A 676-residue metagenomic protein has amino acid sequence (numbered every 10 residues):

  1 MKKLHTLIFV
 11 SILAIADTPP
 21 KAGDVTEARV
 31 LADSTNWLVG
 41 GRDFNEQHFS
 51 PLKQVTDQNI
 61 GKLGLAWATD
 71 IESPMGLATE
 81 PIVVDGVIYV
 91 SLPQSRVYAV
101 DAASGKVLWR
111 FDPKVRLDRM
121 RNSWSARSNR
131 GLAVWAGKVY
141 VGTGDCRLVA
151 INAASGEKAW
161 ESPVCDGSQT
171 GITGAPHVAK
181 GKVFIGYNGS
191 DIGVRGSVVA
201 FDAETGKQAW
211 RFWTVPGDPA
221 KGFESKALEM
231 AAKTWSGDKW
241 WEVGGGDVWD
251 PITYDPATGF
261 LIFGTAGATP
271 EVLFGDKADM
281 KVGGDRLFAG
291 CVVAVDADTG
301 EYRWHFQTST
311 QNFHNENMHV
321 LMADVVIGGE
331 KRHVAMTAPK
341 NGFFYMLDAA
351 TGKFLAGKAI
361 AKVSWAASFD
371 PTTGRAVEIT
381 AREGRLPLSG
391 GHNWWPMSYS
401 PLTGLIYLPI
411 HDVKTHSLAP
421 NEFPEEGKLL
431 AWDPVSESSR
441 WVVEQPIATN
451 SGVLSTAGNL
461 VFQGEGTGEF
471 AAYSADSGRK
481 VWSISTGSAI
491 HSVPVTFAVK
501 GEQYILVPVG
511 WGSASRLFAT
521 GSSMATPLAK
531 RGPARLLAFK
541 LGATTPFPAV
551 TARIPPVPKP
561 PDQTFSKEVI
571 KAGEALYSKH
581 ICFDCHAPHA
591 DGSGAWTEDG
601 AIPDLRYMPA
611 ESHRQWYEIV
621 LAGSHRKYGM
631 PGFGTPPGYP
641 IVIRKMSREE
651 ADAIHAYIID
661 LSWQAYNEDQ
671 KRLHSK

Functional and structural regions predicted by a protein language model:
T18-L65, D218-L228, A419-L430, P548-I554: Blade/loop signatures of beta-propeller domains
D24-T26, R553-S578, S593: Electrostatic cytochrome c docking/interface patches
S34-G41, P74-R96, R121-L148, G171-R195 (+6 more regions): Repeat-blade elements of multi-bladed beta-propeller folds
T69-E80, R110-A133, E161-A175, I192 (+8 more regions): Extracytoplasmic beta-rich repeat domains
D101-S104, K114, N152-S155, A203-T205 (+5 more regions): Short loop/turn segments that connect beta-strands within beta-propeller blades
G142, V569, P636-K676: C-terminal capping alpha-helices of c-type cytochrome domains
G573, K579-H589, W616, V620 (+2 more regions): The canonical Cys-X-X-Cys-His
A587-A622, P631-K645: Gly/Gly-Pro-rich "capping" loops immediately C-terminal to redox-active cysteine motifs in periplasmic/lumenal
